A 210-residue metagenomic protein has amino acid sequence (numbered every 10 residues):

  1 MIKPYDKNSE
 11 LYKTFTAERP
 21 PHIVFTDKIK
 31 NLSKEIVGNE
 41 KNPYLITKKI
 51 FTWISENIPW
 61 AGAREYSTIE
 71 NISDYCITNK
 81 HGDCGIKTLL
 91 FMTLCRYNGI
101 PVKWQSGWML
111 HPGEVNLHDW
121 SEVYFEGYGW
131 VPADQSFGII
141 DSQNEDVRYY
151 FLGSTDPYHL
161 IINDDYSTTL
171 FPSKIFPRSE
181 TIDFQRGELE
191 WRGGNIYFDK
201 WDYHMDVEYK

Functional and structural regions predicted by a protein language model:
M1-T78: Acidic low-complexity segments
P20, G38, T78-G82, H111 (+1 more regions): Alpha-helix capping and helix-loop boundary segments enriched in small/acidic/polar residues
P43-I50, K80-C95: Active-site nucleophilic cysteine motif
I86-R178: Hydrophobic/aromatic-rich core segments of domains that either
T155-K210: Low-complexity, Gly/Ser/Thr/Pro-rich intrinsically disordered linker/tail segments
